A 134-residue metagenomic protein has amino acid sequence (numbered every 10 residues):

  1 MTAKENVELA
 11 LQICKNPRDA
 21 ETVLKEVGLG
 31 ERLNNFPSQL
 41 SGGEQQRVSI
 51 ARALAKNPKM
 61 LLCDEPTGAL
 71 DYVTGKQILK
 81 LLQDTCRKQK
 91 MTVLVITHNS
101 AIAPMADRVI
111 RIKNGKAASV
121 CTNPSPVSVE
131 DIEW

Functional and structural regions predicted by a protein language model:
M1-M105, R111-I112: ABC family nucleotide-binding domain
A106-D107, C121: Short, flexible helix/strand-to-coil boundary loops that buttress conserved ligand/catalytic motifs in alpha/beta
K116-W134: Conserved beta-strand-loop-alpha-helix hinge in the C-terminal portion of ABC ATPase nucleotide-binding domains
